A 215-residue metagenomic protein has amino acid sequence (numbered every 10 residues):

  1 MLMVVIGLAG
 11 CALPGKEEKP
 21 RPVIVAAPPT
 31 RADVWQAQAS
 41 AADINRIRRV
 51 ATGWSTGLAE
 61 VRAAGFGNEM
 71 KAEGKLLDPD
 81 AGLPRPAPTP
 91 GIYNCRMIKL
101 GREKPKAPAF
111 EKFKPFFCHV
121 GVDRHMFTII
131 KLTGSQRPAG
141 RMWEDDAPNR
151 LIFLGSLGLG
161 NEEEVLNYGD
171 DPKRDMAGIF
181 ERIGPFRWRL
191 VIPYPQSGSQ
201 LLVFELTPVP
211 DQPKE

Functional and structural regions predicted by a protein language model:
M1-L2: Sec-dependent signal peptide recognition, specifically the positively charged N-region followed immediately by
L8-G10: C-terminal motif of bacterial Sec signal peptides marking the signal peptidase cleavage site
A12-P88: Amphipathic/hydrophobic helical signal segments and adjacent flexible N-terminal regions that mediate secretion
K71-K75, N167-E215: Edge beta-strand at a domain terminus
P84-L151: Mid-length scaffold segments of soluble, non-membrane domains
E103-F116, L154-I179: An anionic, turn-rich surface loop/hairpin at beta-sheet edges that serves as a generic interaction/coordination patch
T128-T133, F153-S156, L190-P195: Short beta-strand segments that buttress and anchor functional surface loops
R137-E144, E162-N167, S199-E205: A short, polar/proline- and glycine-enriched secondary-structure boundary/capping micro-motif
